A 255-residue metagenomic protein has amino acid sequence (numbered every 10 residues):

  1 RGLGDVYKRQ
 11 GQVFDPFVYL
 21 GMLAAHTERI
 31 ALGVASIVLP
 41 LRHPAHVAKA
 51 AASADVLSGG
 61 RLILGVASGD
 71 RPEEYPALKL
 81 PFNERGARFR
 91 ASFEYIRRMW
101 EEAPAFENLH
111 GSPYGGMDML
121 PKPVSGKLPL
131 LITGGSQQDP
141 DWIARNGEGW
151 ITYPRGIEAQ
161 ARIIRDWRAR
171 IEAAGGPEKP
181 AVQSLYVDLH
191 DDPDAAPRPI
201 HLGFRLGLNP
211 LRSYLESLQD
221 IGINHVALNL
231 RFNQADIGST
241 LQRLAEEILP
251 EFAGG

Functional and structural regions predicted by a protein language model:
R1-G255: Active-site-adjacent structural elements that line small-molecule/cofactor binding pockets in enzymes
